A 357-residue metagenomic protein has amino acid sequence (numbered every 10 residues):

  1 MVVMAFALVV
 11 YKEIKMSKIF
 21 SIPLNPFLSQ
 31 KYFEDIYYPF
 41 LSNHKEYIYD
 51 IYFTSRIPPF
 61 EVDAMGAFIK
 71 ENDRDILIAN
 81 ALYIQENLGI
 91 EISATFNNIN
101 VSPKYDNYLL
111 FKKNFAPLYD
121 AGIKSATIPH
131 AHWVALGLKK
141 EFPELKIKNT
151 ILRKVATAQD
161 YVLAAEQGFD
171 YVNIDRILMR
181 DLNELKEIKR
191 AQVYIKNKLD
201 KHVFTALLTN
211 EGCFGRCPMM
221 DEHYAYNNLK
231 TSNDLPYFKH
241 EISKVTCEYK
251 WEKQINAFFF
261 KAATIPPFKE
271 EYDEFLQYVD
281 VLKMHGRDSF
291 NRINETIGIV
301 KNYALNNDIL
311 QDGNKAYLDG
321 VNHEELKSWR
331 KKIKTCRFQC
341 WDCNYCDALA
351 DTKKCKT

Functional and structural regions predicted by a protein language model:
M1-K15: Short, Lys/Arg-enriched N-terminal segments with co-localized hydrophobic residues within the first ~10-30 amino acids
K15-D160, D170-T357: Active-site pocket-lining/capping segments in soluble small-molecule metabolic enzymes
